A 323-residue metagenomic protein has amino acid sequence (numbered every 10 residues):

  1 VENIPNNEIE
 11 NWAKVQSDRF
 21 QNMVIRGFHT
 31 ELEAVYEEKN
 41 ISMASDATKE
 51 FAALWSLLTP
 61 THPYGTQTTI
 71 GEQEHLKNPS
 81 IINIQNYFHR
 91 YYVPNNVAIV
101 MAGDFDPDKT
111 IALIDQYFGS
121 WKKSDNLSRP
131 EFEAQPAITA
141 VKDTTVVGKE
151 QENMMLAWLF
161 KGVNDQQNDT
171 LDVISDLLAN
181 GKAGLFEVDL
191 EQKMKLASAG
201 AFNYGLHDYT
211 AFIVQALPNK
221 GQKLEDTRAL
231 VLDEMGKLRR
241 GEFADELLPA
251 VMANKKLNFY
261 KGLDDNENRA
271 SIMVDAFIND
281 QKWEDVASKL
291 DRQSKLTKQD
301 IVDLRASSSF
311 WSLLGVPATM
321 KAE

Functional and structural regions predicted by a protein language model:
V1-E8, I41-N96, S120-D165, D176-E225 (+3 more regions): Non-catalytic beta-strand/loop surface segments
N7, F20-G27, F243: Short, polar/flexible loop-turn hinges at active-site or ligand-entry regions and domain interfaces
E10-W12, H29, A112, N164-N168 (+1 more regions): Solvent-exposed, non-transmembrane alpha-helical starts
A13-S17, L113-Y117, T227-L232: Short amphipathic alpha-helices in soluble, non-transmembrane regions that often serve as interface/regulatory elements
Q16, V35, I84, I99 (+3 more regions): Divalent metal-coordination and catalytic microenvironments
I25, L32-E33, I81-Y117: Non-catalytic, conformational "gating/processing" segments within enzyme and secreted inhibitor domains
